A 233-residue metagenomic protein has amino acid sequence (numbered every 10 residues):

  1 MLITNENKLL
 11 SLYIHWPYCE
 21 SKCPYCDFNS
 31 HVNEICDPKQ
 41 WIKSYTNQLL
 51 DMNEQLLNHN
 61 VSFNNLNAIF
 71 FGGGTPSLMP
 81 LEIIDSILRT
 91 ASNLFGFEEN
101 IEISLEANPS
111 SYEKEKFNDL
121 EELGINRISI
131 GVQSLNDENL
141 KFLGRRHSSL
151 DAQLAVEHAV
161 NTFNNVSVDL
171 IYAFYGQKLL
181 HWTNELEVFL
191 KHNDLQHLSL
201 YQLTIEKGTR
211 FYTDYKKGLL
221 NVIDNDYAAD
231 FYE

Functional and structural regions predicted by a protein language model:
M1-L12, H59-F63: N-terminal [4Fe-4S]-dependent radical SAM core
N5, Y13, Y25-D27, E106: Intrinsically disordered, low-complexity peptide-like regions
L9-S11, C23, E102: Structural motif
I14-W16, V132: Alpha/beta-hydrolase
P17-S30: Local cysteine-cluster metal-coordination motifs and their immediate loop/turn environment, predominantly Fe-S cluster
S30-L57, V61, N65-E233: Conserved non-cysteine loop/helix-boundary elements of the Radical SAM core domain that shape
